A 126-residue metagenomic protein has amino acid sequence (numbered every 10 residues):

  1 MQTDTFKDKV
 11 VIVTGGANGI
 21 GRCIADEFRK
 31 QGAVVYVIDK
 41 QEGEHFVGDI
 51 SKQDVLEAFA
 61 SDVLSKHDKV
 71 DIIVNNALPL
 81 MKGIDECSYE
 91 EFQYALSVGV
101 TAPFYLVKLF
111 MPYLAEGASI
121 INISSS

Functional and structural regions predicted by a protein language model:
D4-V35: Canonical Rossmann dinucleotide-binding motif of NAD(H)/NADP(H)-dependent dehydrogenases/reductases, specifically
K40-D54: Rossmann-fold cofactor-recognition segment
L56-V63: A conserved hydrophobic alpha-helix of the Rossmann-fold in NAD(P)-dependent oxidoreductases
N76-M81: Conserved NAD(P)H cofactor-binding loop of Rossmann-fold oxidoreductase domains
G83-Q93: Substrate-binding pocket helix/loop in short-chain dehydrogenase/reductase
V107-K108: A short, exposed helix-loop element centered on a Lys and neighboring polar residues
S125: Residue(s) in the substrate-gating loop at a strand-loop-helix junction that position the organic substrate next
